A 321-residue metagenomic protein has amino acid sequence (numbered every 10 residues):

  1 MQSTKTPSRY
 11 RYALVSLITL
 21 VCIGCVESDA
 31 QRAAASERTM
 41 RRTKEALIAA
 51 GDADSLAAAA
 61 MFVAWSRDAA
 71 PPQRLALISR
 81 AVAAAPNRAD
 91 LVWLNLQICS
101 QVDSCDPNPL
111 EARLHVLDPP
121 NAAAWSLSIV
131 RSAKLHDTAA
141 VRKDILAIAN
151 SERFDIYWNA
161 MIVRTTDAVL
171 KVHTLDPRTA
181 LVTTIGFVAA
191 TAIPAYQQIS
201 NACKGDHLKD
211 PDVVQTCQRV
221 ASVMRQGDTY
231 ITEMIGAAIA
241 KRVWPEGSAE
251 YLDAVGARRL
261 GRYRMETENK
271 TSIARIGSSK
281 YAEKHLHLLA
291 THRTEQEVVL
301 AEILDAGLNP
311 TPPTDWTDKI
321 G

Functional and structural regions predicted by a protein language model:
C22-Q31: Bacterial Sec-dependent signal peptides at the C-terminal "C-region" and cleavage site
Q31-R41, W65-A76, I98-N108: Helix-turn-helix repeat elements of alpha-solenoid scaffolds
R42-K44, P72-A83, S104-V116, T138-S151 (+3 more regions): Alpha-helical repeat scaffolds
A60-A64, N95-C99, A112, S128-S132 (+1 more regions): Conserved small-residue packing positions in alpha-helical repeats and bundles
A85-A89, P119-A122: Short helix-capping/linker turns of helical repeat alpha-solenoids
W93-L94, A123-S128, N159-M161: Alpha-solenoid helical repeat scaffolds
D137, I145-Y251: Extended amphipathic alpha-helical interaction segments
D206-G321: A cross-kingdom marker for long, charged
